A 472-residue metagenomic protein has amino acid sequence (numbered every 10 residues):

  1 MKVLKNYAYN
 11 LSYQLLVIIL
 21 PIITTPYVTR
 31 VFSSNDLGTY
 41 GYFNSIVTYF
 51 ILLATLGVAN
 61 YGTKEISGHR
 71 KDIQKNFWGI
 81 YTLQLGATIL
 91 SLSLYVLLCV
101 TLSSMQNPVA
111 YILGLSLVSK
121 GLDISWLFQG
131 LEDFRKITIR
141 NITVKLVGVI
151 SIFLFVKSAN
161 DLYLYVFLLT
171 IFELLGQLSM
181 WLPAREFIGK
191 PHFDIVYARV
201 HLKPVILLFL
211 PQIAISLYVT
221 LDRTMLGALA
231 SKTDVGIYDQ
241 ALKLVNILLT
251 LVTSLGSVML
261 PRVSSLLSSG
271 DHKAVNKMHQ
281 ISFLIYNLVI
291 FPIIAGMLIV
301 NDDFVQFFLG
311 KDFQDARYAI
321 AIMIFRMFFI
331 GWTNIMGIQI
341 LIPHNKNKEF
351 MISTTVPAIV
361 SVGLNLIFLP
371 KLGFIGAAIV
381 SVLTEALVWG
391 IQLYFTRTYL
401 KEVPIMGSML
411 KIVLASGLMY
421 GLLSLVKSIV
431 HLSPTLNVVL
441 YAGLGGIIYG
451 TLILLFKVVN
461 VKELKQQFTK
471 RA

Functional and structural regions predicted by a protein language model:
K2-A59, L92, V96, V149 (+5 more regions): Signature of the first transmembrane helix
V3, T138, L162-L169, L178-V219 (+5 more regions): Interhelical loop/hinge segments that connect adjacent transmembrane helices in multipass membrane
P26, A54-R70, A241, V245-I290 (+1 more regions): Helix-loop junctions and terminal segments of transmembrane helices in multi-pass membrane transport/translocation
P26-Y27, G38-A54, L207, D222-T224 (+5 more regions): Alpha-helical transmembrane segments of polytopic membrane transporters and translocases
E65, R70, L117-N141, F325-V356: Membrane-interface junctions at transmembrane-helix termini in multi-pass inner-membrane proteins
C99-S116, M297-F328: Interfacial segments at transmembrane-helix termini and the short loops linking adjacent helices
G114, I139-E186, P204, T355-V360 (+5 more regions): Hydrophobic alpha-helical transmembrane segments
G421-A472: Membrane-proximal transmembrane or re-entrant/amphipathic helices at the cytosolic face
